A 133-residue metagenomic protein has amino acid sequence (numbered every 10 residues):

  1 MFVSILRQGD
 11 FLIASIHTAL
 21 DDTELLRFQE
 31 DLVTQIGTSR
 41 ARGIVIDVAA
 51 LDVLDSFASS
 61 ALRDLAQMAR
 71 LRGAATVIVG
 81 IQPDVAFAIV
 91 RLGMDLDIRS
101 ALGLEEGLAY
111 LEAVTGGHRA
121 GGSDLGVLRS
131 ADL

Functional and structural regions predicted by a protein language model:
M1-Q29: STAS-typified acidic loop motif
S4-R7, T34-T38: Short, conserved, surface-exposed binding loops centered on an aromatic residue
A19, Q29-I36, G43-V45, R63 (+2 more regions): Extended, hydrophobic alpha-helical segments
F28-V33, G73, E105: Expand to "…catalyze enediolate/carbanion chemistry for C-C bond making/breaking, isomerization, decarboxylation
S39-R42, I46-M94: Amphipathic alpha-helical interaction surfaces in cytosolic regulatory modules
L65, Y110-L111: Catalytic cores of nucleotide-enabled group-transfer and carboxylate-activating enzymes in metabolic and assembly-line
D97-G107: Short acidic-hydrophobic, aromatic-tinged amphipathic segments that line or gate anion-handling sites
T115-L133: Intrinsically disordered or compositionally simple regulatory linkers and C-terminal tails in signal-transduction
